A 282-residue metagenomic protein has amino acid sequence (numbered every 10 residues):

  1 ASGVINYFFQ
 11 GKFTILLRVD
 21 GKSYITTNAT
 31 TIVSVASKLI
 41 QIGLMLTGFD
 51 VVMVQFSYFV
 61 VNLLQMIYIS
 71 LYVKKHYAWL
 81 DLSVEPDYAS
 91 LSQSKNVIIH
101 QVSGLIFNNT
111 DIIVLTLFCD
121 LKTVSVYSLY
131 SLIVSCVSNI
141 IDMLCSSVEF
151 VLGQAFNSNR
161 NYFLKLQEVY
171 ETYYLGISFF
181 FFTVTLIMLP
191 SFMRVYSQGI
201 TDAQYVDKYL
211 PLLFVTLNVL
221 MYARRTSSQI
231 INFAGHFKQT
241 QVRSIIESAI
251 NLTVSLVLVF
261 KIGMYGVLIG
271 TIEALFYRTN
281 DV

Functional and structural regions predicted by a protein language model:
A1, M188-V219, R225, Y265: Interfacial segments at transmembrane-helix termini and the short loops linking adjacent helices
G3-G11, Q65, Q101-T110, S128-V151 (+2 more regions): Small-residue-rich midsections of specific transmembrane alpha-helices
G3-N28, V52, T216-I246, V282: Membrane-interface junctions at transmembrane-helix termini in multi-pass inner-membrane proteins
R18-V19, V134-E171, S227-F233: Helix-loop junctions and terminal segments of transmembrane helices in multi-pass membrane transport/translocation
T27-K75, A89-Q93, H100, S131-V134 (+2 more regions): Hydrophobic alpha-helical transmembrane segments
G43-G48, L105-C136, V151-A155, P190-D202: Helix-terminus/linker motif at the lipid-water interface of multi-pass membrane proteins
V51-V52, A89-Q93, V97, L115-S135 (+2 more regions): Interfacial/gating helices of multi-pass transporter permease domains
V51-Y58, I67-N109, I113, V151-K165 (+1 more regions): Interhelical loop/hinge segments that connect adjacent transmembrane helices in multipass membrane
